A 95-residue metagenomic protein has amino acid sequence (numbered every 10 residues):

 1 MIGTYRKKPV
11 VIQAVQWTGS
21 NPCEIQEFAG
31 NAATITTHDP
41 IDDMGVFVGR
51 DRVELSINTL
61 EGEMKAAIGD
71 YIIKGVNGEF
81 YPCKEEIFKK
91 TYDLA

Functional and structural regions predicted by a protein language model:
M1-V53, T59-L60: N-terminal domain-onset segments
T59-A95: Short, compact, well-ordered microdomains
